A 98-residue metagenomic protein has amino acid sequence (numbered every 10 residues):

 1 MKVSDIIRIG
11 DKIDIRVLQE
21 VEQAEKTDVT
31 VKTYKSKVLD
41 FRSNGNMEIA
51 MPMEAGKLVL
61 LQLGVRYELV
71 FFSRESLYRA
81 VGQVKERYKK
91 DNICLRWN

Functional and structural regions predicted by a protein language model:
M1-N98: Structured alpha-helical
